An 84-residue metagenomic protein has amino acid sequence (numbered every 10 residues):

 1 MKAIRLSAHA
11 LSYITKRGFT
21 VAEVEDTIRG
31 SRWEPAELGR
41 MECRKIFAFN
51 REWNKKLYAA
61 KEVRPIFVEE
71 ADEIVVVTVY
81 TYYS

Functional and structural regions predicted by a protein language model:
M1-S84: Ribonuclease/tRNase effector modules and their secretory precursors
